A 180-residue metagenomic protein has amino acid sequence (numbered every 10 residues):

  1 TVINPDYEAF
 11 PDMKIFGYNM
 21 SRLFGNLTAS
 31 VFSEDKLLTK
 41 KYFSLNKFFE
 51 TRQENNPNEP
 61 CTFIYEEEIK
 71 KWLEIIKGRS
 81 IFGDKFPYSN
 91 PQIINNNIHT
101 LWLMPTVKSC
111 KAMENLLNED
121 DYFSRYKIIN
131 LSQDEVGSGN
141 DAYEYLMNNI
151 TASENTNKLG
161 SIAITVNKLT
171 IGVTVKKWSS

Functional and structural regions predicted by a protein language model:
T1-H99: Interdomain helical connector at the RecA1-RecA2 junction of SF1/SF2 helicase-like NTPases
F10-M13, S124-Y126, K176-S180: Short glycine-/polar-rich loops that comprise or flank the Walker A/P-loop and associated switch/sensor motifs
S21-L23, V107-S109, L169-T170: Short, solvent-exposed loop/turn segments at secondary-structure junctions
I69, C110-N115: Short, highly selective alpha-helical patches that border small-molecule cofactor pockets in redox/cofactor-processing
I98-T106: Conserved RecA-like ASCE P-loop NTPase motor core of nucleic-acid helicases/translocases
A112, S124-L169, V175: Conserved helicase ATPase core of P-loop NTP-dependent helicases/translocases
L116-S124: Conserved helix-turn-beta segment of the N-terminal RecA-like "Helicase ATP-binding" lobe in SF1/SF2 helicases
